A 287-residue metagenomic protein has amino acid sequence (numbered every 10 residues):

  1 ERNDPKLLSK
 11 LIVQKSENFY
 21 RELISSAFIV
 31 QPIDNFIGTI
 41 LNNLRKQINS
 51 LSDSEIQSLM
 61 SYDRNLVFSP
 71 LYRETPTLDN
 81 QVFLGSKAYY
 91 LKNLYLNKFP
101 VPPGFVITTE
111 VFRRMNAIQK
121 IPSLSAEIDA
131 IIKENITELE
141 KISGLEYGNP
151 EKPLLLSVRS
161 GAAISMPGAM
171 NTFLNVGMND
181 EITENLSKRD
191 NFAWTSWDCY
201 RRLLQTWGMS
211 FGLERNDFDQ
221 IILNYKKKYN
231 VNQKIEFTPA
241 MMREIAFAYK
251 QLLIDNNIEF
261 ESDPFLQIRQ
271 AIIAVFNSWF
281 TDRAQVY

Functional and structural regions predicted by a protein language model:
E1-Y287: Nucleotide/phosphate-binding sheet-loop regions of phosphoryl- and nucleotidyl-transfer enzymes
